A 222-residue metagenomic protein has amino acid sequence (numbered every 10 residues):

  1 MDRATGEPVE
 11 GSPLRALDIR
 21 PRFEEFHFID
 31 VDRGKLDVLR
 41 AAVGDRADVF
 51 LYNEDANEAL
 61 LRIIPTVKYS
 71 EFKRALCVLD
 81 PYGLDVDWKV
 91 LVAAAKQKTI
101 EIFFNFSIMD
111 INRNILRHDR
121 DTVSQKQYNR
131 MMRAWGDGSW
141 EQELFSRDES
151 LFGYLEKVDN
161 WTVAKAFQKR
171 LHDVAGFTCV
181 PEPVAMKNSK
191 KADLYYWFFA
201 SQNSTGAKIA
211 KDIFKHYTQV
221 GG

Functional and structural regions predicted by a protein language model:
M1-G222: Class I S-adenosyl-L-methionine-dependent methyltransferase catalytic core
